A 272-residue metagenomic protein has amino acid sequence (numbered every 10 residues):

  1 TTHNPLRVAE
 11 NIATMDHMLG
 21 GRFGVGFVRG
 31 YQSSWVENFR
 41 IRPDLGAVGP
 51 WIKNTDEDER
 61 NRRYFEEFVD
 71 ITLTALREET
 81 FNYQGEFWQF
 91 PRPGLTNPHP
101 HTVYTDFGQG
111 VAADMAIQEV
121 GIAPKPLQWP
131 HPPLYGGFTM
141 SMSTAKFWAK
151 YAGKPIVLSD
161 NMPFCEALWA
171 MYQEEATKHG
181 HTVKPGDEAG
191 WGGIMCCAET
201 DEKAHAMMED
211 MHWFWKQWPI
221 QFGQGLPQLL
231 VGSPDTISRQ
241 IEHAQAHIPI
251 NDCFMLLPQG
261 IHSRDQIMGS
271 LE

Functional and structural regions predicted by a protein language model:
T1, Y64, L271-E272: Alpha-helix-loop-beta-strand connector modules within alpha/beta enzyme cores
T2-H3, R7, M140, C196 (+1 more regions): Glycine-/small-residue-rich active-site loops that bind phosphorylated ligands and cofactors
H3, R60, Q228, G232: Short, surface-exposed alpha-helical recognition segments that flank or form part of ligand/macromolecule-binding
N4-K146, K150-Y151: Internal, glycine-rich beta/alpha segment that forms the wall or movable "lid" of small-molecule/cofactor binding
D16, G24-G26, D70-L73, V157-Q173 (+1 more regions): C-terminal amphipathic alpha-helical "assembly" element that mediates oligomerization/partner interfaces or acts as
